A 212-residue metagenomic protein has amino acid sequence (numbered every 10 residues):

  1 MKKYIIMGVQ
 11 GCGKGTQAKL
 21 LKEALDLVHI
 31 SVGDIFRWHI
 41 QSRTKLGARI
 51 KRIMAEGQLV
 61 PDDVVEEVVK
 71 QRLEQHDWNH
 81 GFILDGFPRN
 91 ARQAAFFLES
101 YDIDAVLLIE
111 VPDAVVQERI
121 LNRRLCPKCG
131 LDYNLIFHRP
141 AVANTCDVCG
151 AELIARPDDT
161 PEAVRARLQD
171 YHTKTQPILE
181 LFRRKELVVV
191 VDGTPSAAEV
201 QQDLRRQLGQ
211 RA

Functional and structural regions predicted by a protein language model:
I6: Hydrophobic anchor at the beta1->P-loop junction of P-loop NTPases
V9: P-loop (Walker A) phosphate-binding loop of NTP-binding proteins
K14: Conserved lysine of the Walker
V28-D102, L121, L125-L131, R156 (+1 more regions): ATP-dependent small-molecule kinase phosphotransfer cores that center on conserved nucleotide phosphate-binding segments
D85, Y101-N122, I136-H138, V142-T145 (+1 more regions): Conserved phosphate-donor/acceptor-positioning beta-strand/loop module used by diverse small-molecule
E118-R165: Cys/His-rich short segments
E152-A212: NTP-dependent small-molecule kinase module
